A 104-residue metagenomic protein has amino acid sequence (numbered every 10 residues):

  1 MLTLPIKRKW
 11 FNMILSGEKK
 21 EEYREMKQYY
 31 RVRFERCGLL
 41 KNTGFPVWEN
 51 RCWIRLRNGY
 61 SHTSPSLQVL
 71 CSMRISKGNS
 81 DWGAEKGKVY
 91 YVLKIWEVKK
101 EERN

Functional and structural regions predicted by a protein language model:
M1-N104: Catalytic phosphate/metal-binding cores of nucleic-acid and nucleotide-processing enzymes, i.e., regions that mediate
